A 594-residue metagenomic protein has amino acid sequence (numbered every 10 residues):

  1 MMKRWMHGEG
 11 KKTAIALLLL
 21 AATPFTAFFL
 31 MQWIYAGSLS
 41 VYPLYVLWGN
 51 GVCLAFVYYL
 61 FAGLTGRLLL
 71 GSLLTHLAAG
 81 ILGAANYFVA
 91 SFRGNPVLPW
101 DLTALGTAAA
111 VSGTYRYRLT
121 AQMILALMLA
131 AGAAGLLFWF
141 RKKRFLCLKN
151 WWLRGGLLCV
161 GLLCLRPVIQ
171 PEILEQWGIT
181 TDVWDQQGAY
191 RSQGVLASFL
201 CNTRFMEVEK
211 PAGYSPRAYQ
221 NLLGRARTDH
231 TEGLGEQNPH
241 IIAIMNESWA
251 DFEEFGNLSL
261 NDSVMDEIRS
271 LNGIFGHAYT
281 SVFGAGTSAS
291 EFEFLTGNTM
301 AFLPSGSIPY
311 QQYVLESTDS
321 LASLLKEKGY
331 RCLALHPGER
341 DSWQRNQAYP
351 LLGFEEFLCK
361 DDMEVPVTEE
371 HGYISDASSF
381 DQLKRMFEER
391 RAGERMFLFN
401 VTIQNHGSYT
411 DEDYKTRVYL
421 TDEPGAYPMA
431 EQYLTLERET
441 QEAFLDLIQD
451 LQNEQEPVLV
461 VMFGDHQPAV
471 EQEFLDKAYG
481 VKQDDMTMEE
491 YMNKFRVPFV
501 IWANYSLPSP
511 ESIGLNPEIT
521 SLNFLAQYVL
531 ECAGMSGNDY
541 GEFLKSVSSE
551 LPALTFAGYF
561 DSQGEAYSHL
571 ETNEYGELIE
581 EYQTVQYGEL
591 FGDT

Functional and structural regions predicted by a protein language model:
M2-Q187: Transmembrane and membrane-interface helices of multi-pass, inner-membrane envelope-modifying transferases
W5, G10-L18, L47-W48, N238 (+3 more regions): Helix-boundary/low-complexity linker signature
F88, F92-D101, T120, A212-S215 (+4 more regions): A diffuse structural propensity rather than consistent per-protein peaks
L102-L105, S192-L196, P216, M265 (+2 more regions): Alpha-helix initiation and N-capping motif
A110-L127, Q193-V195, F199, M429-L436: Membrane-interface transmembrane-helix boundary segments in multi-pass integral membrane proteins
P167-A243: Membrane-interface segments at or immediately adjacent to transmembrane helices that form the boundary between
G224-G235, N246, D251-T594: Solvent-exposed soluble domains appended to multi-pass membrane proteins
